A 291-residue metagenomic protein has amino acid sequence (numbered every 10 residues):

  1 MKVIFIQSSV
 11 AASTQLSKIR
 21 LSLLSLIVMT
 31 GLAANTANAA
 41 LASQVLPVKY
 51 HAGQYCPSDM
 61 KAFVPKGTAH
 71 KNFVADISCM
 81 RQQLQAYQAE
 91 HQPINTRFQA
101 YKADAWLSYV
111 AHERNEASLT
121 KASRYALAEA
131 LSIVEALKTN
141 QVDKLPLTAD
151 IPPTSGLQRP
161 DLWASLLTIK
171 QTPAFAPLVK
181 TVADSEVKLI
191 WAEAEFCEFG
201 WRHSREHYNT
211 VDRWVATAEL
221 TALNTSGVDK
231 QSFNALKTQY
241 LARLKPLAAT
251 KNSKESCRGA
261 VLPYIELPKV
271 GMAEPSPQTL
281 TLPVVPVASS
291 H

Functional and structural regions predicted by a protein language model:
I4-L24: Bacterial N-terminal signal peptides that target proteins for export
S13-T14, N35-T36, S290: Short stretches within intrinsically disordered, low-complexity N-terminal or propeptide regions
L16-I19, L23, L32, F233 (+1 more regions): Extended hydrophobic/Leu-rich segments
M29-N38: C-terminal segment of classical bacterial N-terminal signal peptides
N38-H291: Long, charged/polar, soluble alpha-helical segments
